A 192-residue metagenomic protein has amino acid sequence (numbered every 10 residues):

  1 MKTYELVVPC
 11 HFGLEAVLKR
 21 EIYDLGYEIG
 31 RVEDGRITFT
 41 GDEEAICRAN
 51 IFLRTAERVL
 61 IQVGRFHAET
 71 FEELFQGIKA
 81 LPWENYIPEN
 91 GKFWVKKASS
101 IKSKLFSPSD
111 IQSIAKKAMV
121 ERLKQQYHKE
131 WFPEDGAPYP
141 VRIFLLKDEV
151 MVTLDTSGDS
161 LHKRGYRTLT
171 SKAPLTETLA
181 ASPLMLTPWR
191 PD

Functional and structural regions predicted by a protein language model:
K2, L146-E149: Short flexible coil/turn linkers enriched for glycine and charged/polar residues that connect secondary-structure
K2-Y139: Non-catalytic nucleic-acid substrate-recognition regions in nucleic-acid-modifying enzymes
E149-D192: Glycine-rich adenosyl-nucleotide cofactor-binding module
